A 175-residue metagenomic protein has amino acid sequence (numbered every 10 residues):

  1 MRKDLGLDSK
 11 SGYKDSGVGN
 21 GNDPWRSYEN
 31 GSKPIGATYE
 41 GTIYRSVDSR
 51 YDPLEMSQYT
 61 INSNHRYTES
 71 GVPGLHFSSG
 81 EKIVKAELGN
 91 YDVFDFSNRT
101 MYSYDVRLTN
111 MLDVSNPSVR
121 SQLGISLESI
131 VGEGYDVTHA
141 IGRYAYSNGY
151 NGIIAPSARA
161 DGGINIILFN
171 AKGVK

Functional and structural regions predicted by a protein language model:
M1-D8: Short hydrophobic alpha-helical membrane-entry/anchor segments
D8-S70, N90-K175: Active-site and NAD+-binding cores of ADP-ribose-processing enzymes
T68-S79: A short, exposed loop/beta-hairpin motif centered on an aromatic-Gly-Thr core
S79-Y91: A short, charged, amphipathic alpha-helix used as a generic interaction element across diverse proteins
